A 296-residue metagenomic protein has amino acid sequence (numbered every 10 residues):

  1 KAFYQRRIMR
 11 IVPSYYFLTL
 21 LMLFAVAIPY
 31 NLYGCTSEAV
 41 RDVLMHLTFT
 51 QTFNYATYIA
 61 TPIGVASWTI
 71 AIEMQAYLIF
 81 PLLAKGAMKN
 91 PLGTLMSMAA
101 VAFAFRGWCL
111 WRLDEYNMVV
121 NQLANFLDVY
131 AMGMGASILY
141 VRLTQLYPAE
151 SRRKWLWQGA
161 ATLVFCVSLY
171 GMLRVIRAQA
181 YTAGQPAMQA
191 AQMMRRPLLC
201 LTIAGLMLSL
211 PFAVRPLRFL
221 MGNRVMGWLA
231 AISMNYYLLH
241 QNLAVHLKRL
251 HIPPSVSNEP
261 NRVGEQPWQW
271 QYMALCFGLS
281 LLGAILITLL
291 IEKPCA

Functional and structural regions predicted by a protein language model:
K1, A39-V40, K89-L95, R153-W155 (+3 more regions): Membrane-helix interface segments
K1-R7, L32-S37, L143-A149, F219 (+1 more regions): Membrane-helix interface linkers and caps
A2-F3, I11, T69, Y77 (+2 more regions): Alpha-helical transmembrane segments and their helix-entry boundary regions
Q5, I11-I72, A102-L123, D128 (+1 more regions): Membrane-interface helix-loop-helix regions
R7, I11-Y15, N90, I232-L239: Loop-to-transmembrane-helix entry motif
F24, Y130, M134-G135, A160-K293: Alpha-helical transmembrane segments of multi-pass integral membrane proteins
A27-C35, K89, G93, L110-E115 (+5 more regions): Transmembrane helix-loop junctions in multipass membrane proteins, especially transporters and channels
M74-A102, I138-G159: Solvent-exposed interhelical
